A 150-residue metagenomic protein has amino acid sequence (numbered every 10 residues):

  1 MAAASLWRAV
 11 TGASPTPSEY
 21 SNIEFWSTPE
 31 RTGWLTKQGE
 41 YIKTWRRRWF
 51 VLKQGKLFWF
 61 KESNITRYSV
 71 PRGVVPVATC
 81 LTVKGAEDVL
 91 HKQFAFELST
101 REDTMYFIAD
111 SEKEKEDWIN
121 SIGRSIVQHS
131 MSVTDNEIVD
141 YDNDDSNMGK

Functional and structural regions predicted by a protein language model:
A2-I23, N120-K150: Disordered regulatory linkers adjacent to lipid/PI-binding modules
E19, E97, E114: Acidic-residue sensor for enzyme active/binding pockets
N22-P29, T36-Q38, K53-T104, S121-D140: Pleckstrin homology
E102-K113: Canonical phosphoinositide-binding patch of PH/PH-like domains
K113-N120: Short amphipathic alpha-helices within nucleic acid-binding modules
